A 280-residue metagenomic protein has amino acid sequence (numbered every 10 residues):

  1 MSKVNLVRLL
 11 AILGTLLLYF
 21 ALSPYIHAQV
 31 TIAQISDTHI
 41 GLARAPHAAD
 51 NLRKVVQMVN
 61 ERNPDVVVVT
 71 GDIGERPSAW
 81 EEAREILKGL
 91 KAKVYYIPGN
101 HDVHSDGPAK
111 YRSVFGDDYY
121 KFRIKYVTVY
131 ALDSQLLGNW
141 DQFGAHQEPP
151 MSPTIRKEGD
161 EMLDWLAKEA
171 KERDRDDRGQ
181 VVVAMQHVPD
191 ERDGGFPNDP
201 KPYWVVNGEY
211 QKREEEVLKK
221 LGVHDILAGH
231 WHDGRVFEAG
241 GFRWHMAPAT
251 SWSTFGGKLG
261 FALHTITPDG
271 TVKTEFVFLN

Functional and structural regions predicted by a protein language model:
M1-L13: Bacterial N-terminal signal peptides that target proteins for export
L10-S23: Bacterial N-terminal signal peptides
P24-E82: N-terminal active-site segment of His-dependent metallophosphoesterases
Q29, F122, D233-N280: Binuclear metal-dependent phosphoesterase catalytic core
Q29-L42, Y126-W140, V183-M185, R243-A249 (+1 more regions): Active-site-proximal beta-strand elements of phosphoester/diester hydrolases
D37, V67, D72, G99 (+6 more regions): Divalent metal-coordination and catalytic microenvironments
G41-A43, G74-A79, H101-G107, L137-F143 (+3 more regions): Active-site environment of divalent metal-dependent phosphoester hydrolases
Q57-V66, H146-W244, K273, L279: His/acidic metal-ligating clusters that form di-metal
